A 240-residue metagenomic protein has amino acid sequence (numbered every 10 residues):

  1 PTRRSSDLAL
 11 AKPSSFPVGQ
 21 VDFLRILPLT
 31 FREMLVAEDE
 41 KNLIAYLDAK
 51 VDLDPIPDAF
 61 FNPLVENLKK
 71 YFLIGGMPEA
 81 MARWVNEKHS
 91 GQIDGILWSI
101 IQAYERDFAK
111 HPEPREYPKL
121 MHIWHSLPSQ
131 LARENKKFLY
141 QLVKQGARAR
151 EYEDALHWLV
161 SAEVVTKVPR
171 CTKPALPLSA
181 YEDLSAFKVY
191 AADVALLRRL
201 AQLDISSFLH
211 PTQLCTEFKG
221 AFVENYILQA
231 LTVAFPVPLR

Functional and structural regions predicted by a protein language model:
R4, L10-A132: Interdomain motor-coupling "hinge/lid" segment immediately C-terminal to the ATP-binding subdomain of NTP-driven enzymes
A9, V65-E66, D183, H210: Generic hydrophobic-segment detector
A9-L10, R199: Conserved protein kinase catalytic core
A82-R240: Accessory nucleic acid-recognition modules appended to NTPase machines
